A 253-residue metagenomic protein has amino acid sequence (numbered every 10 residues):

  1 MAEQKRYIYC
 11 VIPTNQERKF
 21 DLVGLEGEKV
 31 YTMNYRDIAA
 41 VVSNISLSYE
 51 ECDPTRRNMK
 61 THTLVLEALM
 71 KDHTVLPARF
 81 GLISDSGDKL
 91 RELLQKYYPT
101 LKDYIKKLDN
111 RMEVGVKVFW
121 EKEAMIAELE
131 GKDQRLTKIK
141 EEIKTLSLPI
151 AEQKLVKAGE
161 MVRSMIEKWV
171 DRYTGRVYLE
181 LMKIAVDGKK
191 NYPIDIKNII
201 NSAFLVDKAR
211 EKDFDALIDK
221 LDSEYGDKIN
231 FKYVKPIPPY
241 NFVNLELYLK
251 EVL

Functional and structural regions predicted by a protein language model:
M1-K232, P236-L253: An interfacial alpha-helical scaffold signature
